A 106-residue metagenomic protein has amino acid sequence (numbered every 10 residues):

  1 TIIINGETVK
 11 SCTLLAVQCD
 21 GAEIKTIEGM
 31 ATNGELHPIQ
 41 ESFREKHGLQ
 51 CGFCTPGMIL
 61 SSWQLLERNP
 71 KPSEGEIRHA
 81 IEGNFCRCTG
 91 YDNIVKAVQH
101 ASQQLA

Functional and structural regions predicted by a protein language model:
T1-A106: Signature of N-terminal electron-transfer/Fe-S-associated modules in redox systems
